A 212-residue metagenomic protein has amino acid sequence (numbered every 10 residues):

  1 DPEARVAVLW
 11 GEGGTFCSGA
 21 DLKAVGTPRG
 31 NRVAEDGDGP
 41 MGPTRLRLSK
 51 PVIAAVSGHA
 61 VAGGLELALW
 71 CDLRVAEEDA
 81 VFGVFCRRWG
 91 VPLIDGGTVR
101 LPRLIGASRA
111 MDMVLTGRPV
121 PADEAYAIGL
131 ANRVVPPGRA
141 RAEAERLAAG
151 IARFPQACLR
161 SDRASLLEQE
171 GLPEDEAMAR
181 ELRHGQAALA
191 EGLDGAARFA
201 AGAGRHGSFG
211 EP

Functional and structural regions predicted by a protein language model:
D1-P2, I105: A structural signal for short coil/turn segments at secondary-structure junctions
P2, F16, G117-A122, A142 (+1 more regions): C-terminal alpha-helix plus adjacent terminal tail
E3, G11-L48, A60, G90 (+1 more regions): Glycine- (often His-adjacent) and acidic-residue-rich active-site loop that binds/positions the CoA thioester
L9, D21, A68, L101 (+3 more regions): Terminal peptide-recognition signature
L9-G11, A55: Short beta-strand segments
S18, T27, L115, A127 (+1 more regions): Phosphate-coordinating loops and pocket residues in cytosolic domains that bind phosphorylated ligands
L46-A157: Crotonase-fold acyl-CoA enzyme core
